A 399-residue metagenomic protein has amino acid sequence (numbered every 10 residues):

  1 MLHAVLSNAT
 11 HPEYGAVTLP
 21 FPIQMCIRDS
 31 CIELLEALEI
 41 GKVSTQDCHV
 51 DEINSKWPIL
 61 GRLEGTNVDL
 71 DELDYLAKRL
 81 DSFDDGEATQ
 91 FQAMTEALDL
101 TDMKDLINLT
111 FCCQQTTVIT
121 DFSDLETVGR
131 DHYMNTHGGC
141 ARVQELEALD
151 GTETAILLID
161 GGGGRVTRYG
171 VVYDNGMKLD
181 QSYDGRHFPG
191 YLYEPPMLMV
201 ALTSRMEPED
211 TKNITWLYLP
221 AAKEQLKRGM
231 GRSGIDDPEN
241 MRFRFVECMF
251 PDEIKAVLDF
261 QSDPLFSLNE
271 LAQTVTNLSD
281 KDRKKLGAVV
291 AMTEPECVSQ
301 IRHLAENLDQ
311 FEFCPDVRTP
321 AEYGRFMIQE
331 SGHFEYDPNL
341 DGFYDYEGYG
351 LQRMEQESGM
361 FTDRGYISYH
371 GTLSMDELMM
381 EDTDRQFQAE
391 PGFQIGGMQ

Functional and structural regions predicted by a protein language model:
L2-F21, E33-E36, V200-N213: N-terminal domain-start signal
I23-S30: Conserved small/polar residues in nucleotide/adenosyl-binding loops
S30-T101, Q225-E296: Structured domain cores in non-transmembrane regions
T120-M199, S204-I214, F326-L373: Extended, well-ordered protein cores
F122-L125, M292-F343: Intrinsically disordered, low-complexity segments enriched in Gly and acidic/Ser/Thr residues that form flexible
D150, D345, M380, R385-Q399: Non-Sec secretion/translocation targeting segments of pathogen effectors
L198, L219-E224, S299-H303: The transition from N-terminal targeting/processing segments to the mature protein
